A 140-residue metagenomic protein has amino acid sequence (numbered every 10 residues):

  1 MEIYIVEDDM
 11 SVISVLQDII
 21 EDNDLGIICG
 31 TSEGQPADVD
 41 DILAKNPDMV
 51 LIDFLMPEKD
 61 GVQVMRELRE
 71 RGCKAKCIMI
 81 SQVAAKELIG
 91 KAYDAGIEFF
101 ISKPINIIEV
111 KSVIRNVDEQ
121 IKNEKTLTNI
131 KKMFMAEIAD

Functional and structural regions predicted by a protein language model:
D9-G30, G34: Two-component/phosphorelay signaling modules centered on CheY-like receiver
G34, D60-Q63: Acidic catalytic/metal-coordinating carboxylates
D53, S81: Active-site residues of response regulator receiver
M56: Receiver (REC) domain active-site loop signature in two-component systems and cognate sites in sensor histidine kinases
V62-C73: Short amphipathic alpha-helix used as the core "switch/output" element in two-component signaling
Q63, A84-F99: Alpha4 helix (beta4-alpha4-beta5 surface) of REC/receiver domains from two-component response regulators
E87, I105-I114: C-terminal output helix
S112, E119-D140: CheY-like receiver
